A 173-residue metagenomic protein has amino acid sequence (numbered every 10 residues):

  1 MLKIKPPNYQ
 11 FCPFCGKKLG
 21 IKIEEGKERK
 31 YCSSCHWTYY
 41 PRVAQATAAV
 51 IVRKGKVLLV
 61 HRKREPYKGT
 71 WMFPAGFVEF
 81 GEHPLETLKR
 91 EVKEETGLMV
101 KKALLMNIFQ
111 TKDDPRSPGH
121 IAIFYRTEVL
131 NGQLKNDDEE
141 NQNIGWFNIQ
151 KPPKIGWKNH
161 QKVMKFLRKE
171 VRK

Functional and structural regions predicted by a protein language model:
M1-N8, Q150-K154, V163-K173: A broadly conserved sequence feature marking short terminus-proximal activation segments in nucleic acid-centric
L2, V52-E94: Conserved Nudix-box catalytic region and its N-terminal flanking loop in Nudix hydrolases and closely related
L2-A48: Acidic, metal-coordinating catalytic segment for phosphate/diphosphate chemistry, firing primarily on the Nudix
K22-I23, M99-N107: A short coil-to-beta-strand element that immediately follows conserved catalytic motifs
Q45-T47, G55, I121-I123, Q142: Change "...and in nucleic-acid phosphodiester-cleaving endonucleases..." to "...and in nucleic-acid processing enzymes
I51-V52, L59, T127-V129, W146: Conserved hydrophobic "DFG−1" position in protein kinase catalytic cores
F109-Q133: Active-site-adjacent beta-strand/loop module that shapes the phosphate/pyrophosphate-binding cleft
K135-F166: NUDIX/MutT-family hydrolases
